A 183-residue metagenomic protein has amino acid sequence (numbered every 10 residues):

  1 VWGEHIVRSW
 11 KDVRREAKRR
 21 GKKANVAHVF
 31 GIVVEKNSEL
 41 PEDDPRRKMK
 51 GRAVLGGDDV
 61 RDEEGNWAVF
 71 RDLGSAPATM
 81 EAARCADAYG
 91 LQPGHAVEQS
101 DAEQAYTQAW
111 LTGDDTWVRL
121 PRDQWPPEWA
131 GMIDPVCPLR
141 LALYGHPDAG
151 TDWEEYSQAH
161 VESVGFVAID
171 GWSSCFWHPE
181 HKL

Functional and structural regions predicted by a protein language model:
V1-L183: Nucleic-acid-interacting cores, centered on viral/eukaryotic replication and modification enzymes
